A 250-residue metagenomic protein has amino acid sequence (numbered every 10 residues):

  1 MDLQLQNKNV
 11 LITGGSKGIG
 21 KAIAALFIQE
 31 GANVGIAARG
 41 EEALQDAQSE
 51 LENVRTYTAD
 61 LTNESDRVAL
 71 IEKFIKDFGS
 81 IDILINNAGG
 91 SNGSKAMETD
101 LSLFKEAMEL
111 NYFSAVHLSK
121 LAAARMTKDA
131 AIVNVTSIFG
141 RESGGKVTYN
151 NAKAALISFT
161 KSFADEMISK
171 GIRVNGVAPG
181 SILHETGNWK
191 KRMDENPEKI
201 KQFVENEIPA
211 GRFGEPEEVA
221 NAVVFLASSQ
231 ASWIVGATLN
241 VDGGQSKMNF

Functional and structural regions predicted by a protein language model:
S16-G18: Conserved glycine-rich cofactor-binding loop
I85, I168, R173, I234-G236: Short, small/polar-rich loop/turn modules that mediate ligand/substrate recognition or access, typified
K95-A96, D100-M108, V204: Substrate-binding pocket helix/loop in short-chain dehydrogenase/reductase
A124, D165-S169, S232: Alpha-helical segment proximal to the catalytic Tyr-Lys
V133-A155, T160-S169, S181-I182: Catalytic loop of short-chain dehydrogenase/reductase
S169, I182-E207, M248-F250: A glycine/serine/threonine-rich, flexible loop-to-helix segment that serves as the NAD(P) cofactor-binding "lid"
V224, V235-F250: Short C-terminal tail/terminal secondary-structure segment of NAD(P)H-dependent dehydrogenase/reductase domains
